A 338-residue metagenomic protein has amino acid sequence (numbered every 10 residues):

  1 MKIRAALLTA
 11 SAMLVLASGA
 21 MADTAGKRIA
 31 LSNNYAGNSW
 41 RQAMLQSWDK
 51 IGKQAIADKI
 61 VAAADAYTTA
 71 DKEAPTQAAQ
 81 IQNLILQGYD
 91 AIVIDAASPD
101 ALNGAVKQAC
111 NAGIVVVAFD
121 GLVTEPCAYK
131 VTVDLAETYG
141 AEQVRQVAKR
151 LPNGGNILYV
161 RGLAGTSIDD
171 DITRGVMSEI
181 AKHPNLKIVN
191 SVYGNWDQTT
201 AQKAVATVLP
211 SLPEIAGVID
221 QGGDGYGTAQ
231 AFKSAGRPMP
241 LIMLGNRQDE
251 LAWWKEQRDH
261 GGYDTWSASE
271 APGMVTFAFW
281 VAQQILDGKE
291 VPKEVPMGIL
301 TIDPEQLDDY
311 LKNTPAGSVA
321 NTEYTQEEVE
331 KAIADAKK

Functional and structural regions predicted by a protein language model:
M1-L8: Bacterial N-terminal signal peptides that target proteins for export
T9-A10, A20: Cleavable N-terminal signal peptides
L16-A22: Sec/Tat signal peptide C-region and signal peptidase I cleavage site
A22-K338: A residue-level marker of the well-folded mature domains of exported/periplasmic proteins
